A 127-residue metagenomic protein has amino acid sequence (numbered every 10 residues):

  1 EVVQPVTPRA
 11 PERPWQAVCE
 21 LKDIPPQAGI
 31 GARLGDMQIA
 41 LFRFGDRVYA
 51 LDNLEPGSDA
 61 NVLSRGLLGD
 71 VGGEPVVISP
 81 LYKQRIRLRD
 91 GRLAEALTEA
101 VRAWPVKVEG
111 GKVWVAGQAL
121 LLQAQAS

Functional and structural regions predicted by a protein language model:
E1-L21, G117-A119, Q123-S127: A boundary/linker detector
D23-S127: Rieske [2Fe-2S] iron-sulfur-binding domain
